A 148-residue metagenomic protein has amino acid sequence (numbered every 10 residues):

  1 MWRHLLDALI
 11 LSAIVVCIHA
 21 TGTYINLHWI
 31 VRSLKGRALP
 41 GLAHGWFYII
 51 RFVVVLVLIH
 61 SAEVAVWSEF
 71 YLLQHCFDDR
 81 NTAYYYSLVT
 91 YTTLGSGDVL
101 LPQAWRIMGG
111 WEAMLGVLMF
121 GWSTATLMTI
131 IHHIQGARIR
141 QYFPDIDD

Functional and structural regions predicted by a protein language model:
M1-V57, F120, A125-D148: Cytoplasmic (intracellular) domains, linkers, and terminal tails of multi-pass ion channels
H4, R32, G36, Y48 (+5 more regions): A generic structural signal for ordered alpha-helices
I10-V15, H19, T82-Y91, S96-R138: Pore domain of cation channels
A20, H44, Y48, H60-V64 (+2 more regions): Generic alpha-helical scaffold signal
Y24, A65-S68, L100, G121: Hydrophobic positions within alpha-helical membrane elements
H28, E69-L72, A104, A125: Hydrophobic alpha-helical membrane-insertion segments
H28, H75, L88-T90: Generic alpha-helical secondary structure signal
L58-Y86: Outer-pore turret/helix-boundary of cation channels
